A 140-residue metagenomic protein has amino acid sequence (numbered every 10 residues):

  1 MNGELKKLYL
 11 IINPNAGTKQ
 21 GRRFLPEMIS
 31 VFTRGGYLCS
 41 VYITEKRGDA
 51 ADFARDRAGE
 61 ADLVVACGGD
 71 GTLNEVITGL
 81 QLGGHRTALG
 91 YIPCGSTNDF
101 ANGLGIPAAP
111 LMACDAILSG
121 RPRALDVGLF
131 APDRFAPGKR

Functional and structural regions predicted by a protein language model:
M1-C67, N74: ATP/NTP phosphate-donor binding region
R23, G71, A108, M112: Conserved active-site and cofactor/substrate-binding residues in soluble primary-metabolism enzymes
G35, L82-R140: Catalytic core of DAGKc-family lipid kinases
G68-D70, G95: A short acidic Gly-Thr/Ser loop motif
T72-G84: Short Gly/Thr/Asp-enriched flexible loops that form oxyanion-binding sites at enzyme active sites
